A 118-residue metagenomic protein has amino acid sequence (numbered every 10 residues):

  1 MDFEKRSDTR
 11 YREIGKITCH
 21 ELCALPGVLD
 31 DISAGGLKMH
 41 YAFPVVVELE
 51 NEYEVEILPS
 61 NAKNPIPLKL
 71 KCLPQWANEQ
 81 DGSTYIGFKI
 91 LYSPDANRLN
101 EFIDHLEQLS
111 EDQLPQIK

Functional and structural regions predicted by a protein language model:
M1-A34, L106-K118: N-terminal helix initiation/capping motif
Y11-T18, F43-P59: Short coil-to-beta transition motif at edge beta-strands of beta-rich domains
H20-A24, A62-K71: Short coil-to-beta-strand transition motifs
L22, A34-G35, A77-G82: Short, conserved beta-turn/loop elements at beta-strand boundaries and strand-helix junctions
G27, L70-C72, F88: Small-residue-enriched segments and motifs
I32, Q75-A77, S93: Residue-level recognition of beta-strand microenvironments
H40-P44, K89-L91: A structural micro-motif recognizing beta-strand termini and the immediately following turn/loop segments
D81-K118: C-terminal output/interaction extensions
